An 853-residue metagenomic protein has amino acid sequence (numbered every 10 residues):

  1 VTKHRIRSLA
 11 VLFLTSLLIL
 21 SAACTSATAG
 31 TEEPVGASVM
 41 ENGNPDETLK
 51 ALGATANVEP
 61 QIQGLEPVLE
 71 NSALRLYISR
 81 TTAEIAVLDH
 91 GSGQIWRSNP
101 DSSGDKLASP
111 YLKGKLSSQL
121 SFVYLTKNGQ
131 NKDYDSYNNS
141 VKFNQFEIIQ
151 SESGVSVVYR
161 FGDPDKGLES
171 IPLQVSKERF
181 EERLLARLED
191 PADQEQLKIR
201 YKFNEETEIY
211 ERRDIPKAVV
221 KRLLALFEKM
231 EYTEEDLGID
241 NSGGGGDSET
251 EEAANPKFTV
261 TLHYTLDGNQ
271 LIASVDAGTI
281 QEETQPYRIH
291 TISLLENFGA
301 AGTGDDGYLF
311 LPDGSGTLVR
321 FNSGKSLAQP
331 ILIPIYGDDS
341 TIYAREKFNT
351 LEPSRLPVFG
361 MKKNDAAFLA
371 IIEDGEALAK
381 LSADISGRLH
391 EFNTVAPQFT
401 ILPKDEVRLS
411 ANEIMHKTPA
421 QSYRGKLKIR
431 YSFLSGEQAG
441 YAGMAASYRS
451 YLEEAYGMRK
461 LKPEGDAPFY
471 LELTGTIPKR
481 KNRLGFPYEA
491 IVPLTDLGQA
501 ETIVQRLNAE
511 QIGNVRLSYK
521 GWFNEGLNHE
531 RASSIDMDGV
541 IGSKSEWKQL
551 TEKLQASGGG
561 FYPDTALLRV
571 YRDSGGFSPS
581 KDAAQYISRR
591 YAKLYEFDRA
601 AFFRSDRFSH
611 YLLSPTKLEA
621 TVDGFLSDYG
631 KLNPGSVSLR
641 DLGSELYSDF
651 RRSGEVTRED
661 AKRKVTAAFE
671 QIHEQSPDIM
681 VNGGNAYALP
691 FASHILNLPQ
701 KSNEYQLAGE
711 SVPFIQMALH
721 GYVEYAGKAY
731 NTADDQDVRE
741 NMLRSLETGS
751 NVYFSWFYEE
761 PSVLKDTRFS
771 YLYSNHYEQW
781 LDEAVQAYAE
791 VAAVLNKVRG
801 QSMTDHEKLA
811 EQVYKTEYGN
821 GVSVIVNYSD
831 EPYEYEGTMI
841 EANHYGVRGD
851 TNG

Functional and structural regions predicted by a protein language model:
R5-A29: Sec-dependent N-terminal signal peptides of Gram-positive bacterial secreted proteins and lipoproteins
C24-K460, E841-A842: N-terminal accessory beta-strand-rich subdomains and adjacent acidic, glycine-rich linkers that precede catalytic cores
A73, V275, L507, L554 (+3 more regions): Conserved, mostly hydrophobic/aromatic
L74, T81-A83, H90, G162-P164 (+9 more regions): An acidic- and aromatic-residue-enriched active-site/binding cleft used to recognize and process polar
I78, A83-H90, L107, P353-S354 (+4 more regions): Active-site-proximal substrate-binding groove within the catalytic cores of carbohydrate-active enzymes
R288, Q511-G513, L632-N633: Short loop/turn motifs at secondary-structure junctions
Y441-A455, D496-Q499, I503-R506, L613-V637: An active-site-proximal structural segment forming one wall of the substrate-binding cleft that immediately precedes
E464-E552, A556-A620, S644-S648: Aromatic-lined carbohydrate-binding/catalytic grooves of carbohydrate-active enzymes
